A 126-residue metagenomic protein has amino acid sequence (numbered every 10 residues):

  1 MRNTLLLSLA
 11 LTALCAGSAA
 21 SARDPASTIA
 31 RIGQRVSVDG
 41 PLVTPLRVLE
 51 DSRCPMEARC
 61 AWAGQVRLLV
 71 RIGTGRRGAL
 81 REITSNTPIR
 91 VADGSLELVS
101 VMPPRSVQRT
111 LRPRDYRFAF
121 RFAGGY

Functional and structural regions predicted by a protein language model:
M1-T4: Positively charged n-region of N-terminal signal peptides that target proteins for export
L6-A16: Bacterial N-terminal signal peptides
A20-Y126: Surface-exposed, beta-sheet-biased, low-hydrophobicity segments with strongly acidic/polar composition
